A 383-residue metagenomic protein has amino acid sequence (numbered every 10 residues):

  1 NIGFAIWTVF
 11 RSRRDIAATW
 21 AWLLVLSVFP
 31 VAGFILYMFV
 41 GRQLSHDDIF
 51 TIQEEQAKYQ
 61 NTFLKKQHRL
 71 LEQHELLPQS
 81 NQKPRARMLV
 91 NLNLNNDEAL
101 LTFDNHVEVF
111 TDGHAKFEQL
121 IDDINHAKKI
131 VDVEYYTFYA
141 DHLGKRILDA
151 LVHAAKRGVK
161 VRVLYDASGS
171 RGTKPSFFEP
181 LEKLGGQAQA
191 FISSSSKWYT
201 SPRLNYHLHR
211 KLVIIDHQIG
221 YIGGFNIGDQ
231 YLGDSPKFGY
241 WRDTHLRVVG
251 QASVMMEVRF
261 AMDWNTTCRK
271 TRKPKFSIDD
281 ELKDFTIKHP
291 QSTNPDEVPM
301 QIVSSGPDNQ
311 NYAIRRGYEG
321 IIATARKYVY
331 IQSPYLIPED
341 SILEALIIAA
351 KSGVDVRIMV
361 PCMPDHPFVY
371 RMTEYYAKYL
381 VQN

Functional and structural regions predicted by a protein language model:
N1-R316, G320, T324, I348 (+2 more regions): N-terminal localization/anchoring segments of enzymes in phospholipid and broader phosphate metabolism
V131, R326-V329, D355: Structured, soluble regulatory/oligomerization domains located on the cytosolic or IMS-facing side of membrane proteins
Y136, D166, P334-Y335, V369: Glycine- and other small-residue-rich loops at beta-strand/loop junctions that grip anionic moieties
K174, I342, F368-Y370: Short, well-ordered secondary-structure micro-motifs
Y335-R357, P361, D365-H366: Helical hairpin unit composed of two closely spaced alpha helices linked by a short loop
V354, C362, H366-N383: C-terminal structural cap/anchor segments
